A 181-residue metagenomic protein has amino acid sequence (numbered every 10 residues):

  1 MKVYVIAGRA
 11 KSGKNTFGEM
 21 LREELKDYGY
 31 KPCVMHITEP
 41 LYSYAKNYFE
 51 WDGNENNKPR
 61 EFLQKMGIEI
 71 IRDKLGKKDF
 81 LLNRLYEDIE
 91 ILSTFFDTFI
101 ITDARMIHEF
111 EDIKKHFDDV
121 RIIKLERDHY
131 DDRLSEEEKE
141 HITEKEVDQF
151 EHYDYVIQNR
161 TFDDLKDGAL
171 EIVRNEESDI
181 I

Functional and structural regions predicted by a protein language model:
M1-Y4: Extreme N-terminal starter segment of soluble prokaryotic enzymes
G8-R9: P-loop (Walker A) phosphate-binding loop of NTP-binding proteins
K14: Conserved lysine of the Walker
F17: Hydrophobic positions on the alpha1 helix immediately C-terminal to the Walker A/P-loop
E23-C33: Post-Walker A helix-loop "phosphate-sensing" segment adjacent to the P-loop in P-loop NTPases
C33-F96: ATP-dependent small-molecule kinase phosphotransfer cores that center on conserved nucleotide phosphate-binding segments
R84, H116, R121-I181: Small-molecule kinase domains that catalyze NTP-dependent phosphoryl transfer to phosphate-bearing small molecules
E109-K115: A short acidic, amphipathic alpha-helical/loop segment
